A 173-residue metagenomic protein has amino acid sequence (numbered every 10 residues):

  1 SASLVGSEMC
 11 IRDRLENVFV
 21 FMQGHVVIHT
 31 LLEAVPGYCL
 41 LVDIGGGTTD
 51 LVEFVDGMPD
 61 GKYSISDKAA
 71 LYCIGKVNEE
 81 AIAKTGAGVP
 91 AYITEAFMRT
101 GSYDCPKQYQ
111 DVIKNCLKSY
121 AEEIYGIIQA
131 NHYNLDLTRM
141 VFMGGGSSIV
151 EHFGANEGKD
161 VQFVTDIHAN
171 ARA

Functional and structural regions predicted by a protein language model:
S1, N134-G146: Short glycine-rich phosphate-binding loop at a beta-alpha junction
S1-I11: Single conserved hydrophobic/aromatic residue that forms the stacking wall/gate of nucleotide- or nucleobase-binding
F19, V26, T30-L31, Q162-A173: Glycine-rich phosphate-binding/hydrolytic loop that grips phosphoryl groups
L31-P59, V77: Gly/Thr-rich phosphate-binding beta-strand-loop-beta motif of the actin/hexokinase/Hsp70
F54-E95, R99: Glycine-rich phosphate-binding loop plus the immediately following alpha-helix
G61-D67, K159-H168: Short hydrophobic/aromatic-enriched beta-strand-loop microsegments
I93-R139: Adenine-nucleotide phosphate-binding core of ATP-dependent small-molecule kinases
